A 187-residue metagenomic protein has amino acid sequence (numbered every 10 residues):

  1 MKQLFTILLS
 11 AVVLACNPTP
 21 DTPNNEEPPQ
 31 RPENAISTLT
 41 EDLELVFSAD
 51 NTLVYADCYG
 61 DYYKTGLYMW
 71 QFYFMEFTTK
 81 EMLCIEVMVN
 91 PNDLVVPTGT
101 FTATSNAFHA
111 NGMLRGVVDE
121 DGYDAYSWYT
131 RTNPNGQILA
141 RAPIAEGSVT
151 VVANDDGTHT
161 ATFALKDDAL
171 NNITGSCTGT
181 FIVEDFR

Functional and structural regions predicted by a protein language model:
L4-V13: Sec-dependent N-terminal signal peptides
C16-L43, D185-R187: Bacterial Sec-dependent N-terminal signal peptides
N17, D57-Y59, I85, T178: Sequence contexts marking disulfide-bonded cysteines in secreted/extracellular proteins
Q30-Y68: N-terminal "mature-domain start" segment
N51, V89-P91, D155, L165-D167: A mature extracytoplasmic/lumenal domain signature
Y59-V152: Surface-exposed helix/loop patches within compact recognition domains
E146-G147, T162-R187: Edge beta-strand at a domain terminus
V152-H159: Edge/loop elements at the starts and ends of beta-strands within beta-rich repeat scaffolds
